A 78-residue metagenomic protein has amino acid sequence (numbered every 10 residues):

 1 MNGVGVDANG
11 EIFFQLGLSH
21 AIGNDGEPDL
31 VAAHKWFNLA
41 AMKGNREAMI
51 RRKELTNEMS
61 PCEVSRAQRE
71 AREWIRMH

Functional and structural regions predicted by a protein language model:
G3-L16, I22-N24, D29, F37 (+1 more regions): Short helix-capping/linker turns of helical repeat alpha-solenoids
G3-V6, G10, K53-H78: Terminal, low-structured helical/coil segments at or just beyond the last alpha-helical repeat
Q15, S19, R51-K53, E70: "A position-specific structural signal for the A-helix of alpha-solenoid helical repeats
E27-K35, C62-Q68: Structural signature of tandem alpha-helical TPR/SEL1-like repeats, specifically the intra-repeat loop/turn
N38-A40, R72-E73: K/E-rich alpha-helical interaction surfaces of small helical-bundle regulatory domains
N45-A48, S60: Generic structural signal for well-ordered secondary structure
